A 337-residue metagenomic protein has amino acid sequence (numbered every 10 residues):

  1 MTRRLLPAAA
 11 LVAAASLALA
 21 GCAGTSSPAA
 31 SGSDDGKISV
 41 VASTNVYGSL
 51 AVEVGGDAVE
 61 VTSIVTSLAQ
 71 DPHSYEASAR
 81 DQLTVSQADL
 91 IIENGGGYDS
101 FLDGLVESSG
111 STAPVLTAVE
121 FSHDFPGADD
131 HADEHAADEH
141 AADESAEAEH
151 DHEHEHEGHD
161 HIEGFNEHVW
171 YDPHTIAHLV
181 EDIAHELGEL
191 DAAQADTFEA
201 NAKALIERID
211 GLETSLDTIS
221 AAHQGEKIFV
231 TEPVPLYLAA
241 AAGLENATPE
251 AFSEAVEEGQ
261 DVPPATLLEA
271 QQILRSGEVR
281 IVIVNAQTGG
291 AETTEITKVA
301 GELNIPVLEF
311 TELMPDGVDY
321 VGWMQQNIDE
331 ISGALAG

Functional and structural regions predicted by a protein language model:
T2-G337: Extracytoplasmic metal-acquisition and chelation regions
